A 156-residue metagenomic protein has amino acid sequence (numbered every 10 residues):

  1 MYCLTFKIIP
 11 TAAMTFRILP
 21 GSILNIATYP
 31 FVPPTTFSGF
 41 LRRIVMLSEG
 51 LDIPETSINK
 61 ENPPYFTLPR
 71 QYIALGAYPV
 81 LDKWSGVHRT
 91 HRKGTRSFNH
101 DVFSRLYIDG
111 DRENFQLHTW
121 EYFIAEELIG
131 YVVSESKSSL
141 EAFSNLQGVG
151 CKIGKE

Functional and structural regions predicted by a protein language model:
M1-E156: Conserved active-site/ligand-binding neighborhood in enzyme cores
